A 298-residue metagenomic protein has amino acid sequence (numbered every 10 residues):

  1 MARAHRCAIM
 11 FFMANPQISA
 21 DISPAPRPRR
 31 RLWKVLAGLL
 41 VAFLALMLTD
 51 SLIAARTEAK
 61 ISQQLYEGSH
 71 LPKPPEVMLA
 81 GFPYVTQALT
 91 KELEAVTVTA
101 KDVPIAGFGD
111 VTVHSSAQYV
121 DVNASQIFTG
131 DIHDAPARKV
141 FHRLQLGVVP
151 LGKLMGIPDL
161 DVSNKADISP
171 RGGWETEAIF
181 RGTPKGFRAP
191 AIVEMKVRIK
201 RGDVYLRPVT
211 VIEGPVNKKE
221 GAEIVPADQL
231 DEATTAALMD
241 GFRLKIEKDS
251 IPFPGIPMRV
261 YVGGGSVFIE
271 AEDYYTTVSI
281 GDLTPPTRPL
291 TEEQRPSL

Functional and structural regions predicted by a protein language model:
M1-L89, I105, D282-L298: Hydrophobic membrane-targeting and insertion signals
W33, L40-A59, V120-G156, K200-I224 (+1 more regions): N-terminal short leaders/motifs
P72-G152, I157-K185: N-terminal beta-strand/beta-hairpin edge segment
V113-N123, V193-K200, T284-L298: A short, surface-exposed beta-strand/turn
Q118-V122, V140, K165-Q229, V267 (+1 more regions): Hydrophobic membrane/lipid-contacting segments
V216-L298: Extracytoplasmic/luminal low-complexity segments enriched in Pro/Gly and acidic/polar residues that act as flexible
